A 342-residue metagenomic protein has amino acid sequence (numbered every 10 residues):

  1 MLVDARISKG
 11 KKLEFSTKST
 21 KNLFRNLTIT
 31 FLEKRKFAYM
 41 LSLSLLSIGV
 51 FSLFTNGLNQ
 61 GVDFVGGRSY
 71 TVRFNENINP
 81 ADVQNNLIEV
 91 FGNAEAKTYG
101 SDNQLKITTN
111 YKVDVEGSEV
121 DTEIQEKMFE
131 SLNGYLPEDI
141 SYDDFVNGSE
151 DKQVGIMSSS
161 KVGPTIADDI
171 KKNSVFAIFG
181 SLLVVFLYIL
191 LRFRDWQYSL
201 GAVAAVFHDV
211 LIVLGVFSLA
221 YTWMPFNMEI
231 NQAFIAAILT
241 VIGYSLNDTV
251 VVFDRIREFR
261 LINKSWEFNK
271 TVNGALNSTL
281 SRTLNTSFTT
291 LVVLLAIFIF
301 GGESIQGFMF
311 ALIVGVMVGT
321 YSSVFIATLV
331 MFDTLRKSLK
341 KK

Functional and structural regions predicted by a protein language model:
M1-K342: A structural signal for conserved, well-ordered secondary-structure elements that form binding/interaction cores
